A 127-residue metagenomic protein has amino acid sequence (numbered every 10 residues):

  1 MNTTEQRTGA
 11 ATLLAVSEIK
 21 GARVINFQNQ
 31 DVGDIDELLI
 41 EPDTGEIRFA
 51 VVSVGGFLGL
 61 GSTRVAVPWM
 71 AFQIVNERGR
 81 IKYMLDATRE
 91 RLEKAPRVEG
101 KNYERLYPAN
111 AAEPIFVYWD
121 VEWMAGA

Functional and structural regions predicted by a protein language model:
M1-A127: Peripheral interaction segments used for macromolecular assembly
